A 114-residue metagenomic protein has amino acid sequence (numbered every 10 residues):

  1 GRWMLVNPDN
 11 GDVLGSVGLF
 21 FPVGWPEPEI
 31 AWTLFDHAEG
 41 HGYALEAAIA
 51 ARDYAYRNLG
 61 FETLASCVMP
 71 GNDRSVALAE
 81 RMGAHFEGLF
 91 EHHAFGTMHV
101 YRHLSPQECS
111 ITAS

Functional and structural regions predicted by a protein language model:
R2-S114: Acyl-donor (CoA/ACP) binding surface of acyl/acetyltransferases
